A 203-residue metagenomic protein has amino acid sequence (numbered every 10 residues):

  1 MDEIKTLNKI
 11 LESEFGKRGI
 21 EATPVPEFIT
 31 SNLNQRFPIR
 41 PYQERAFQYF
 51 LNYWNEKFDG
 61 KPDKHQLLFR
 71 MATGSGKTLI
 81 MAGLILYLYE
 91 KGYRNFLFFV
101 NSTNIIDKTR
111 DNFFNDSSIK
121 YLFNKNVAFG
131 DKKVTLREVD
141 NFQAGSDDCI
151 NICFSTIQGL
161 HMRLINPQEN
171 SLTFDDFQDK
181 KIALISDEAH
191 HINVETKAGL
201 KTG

Functional and structural regions predicted by a protein language model:
M1-G203: RecA-like P-loop NTPase motor core of helicase/translocase proteins
